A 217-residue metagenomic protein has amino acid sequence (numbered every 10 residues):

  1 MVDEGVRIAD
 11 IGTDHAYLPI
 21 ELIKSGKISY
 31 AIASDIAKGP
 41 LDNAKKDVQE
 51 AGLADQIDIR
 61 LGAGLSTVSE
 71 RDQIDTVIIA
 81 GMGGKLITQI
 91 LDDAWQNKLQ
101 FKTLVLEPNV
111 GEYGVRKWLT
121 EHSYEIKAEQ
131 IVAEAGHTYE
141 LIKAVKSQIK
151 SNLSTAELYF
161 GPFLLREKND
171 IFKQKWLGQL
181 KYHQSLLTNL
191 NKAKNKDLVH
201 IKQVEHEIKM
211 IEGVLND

Functional and structural regions predicted by a protein language model:
M1-G5, I20: S-adenosyl-L-methionine
G5-D14: Conserved class I S-adenosyl-L-methionine
H15-I28: Conserved SAM-binding loop of SAM-dependent methyltransferases across substrates and taxa, primarily the Class I
G26-K27, Q49-A54, Q96-L99: Short helix-capping segments at alpha-helix termini
S34-G39: Conserved SAM/SAH-binding beta-strand->alpha-helix loop
D42-D72: S-adenosyl-L-methionine
Q73-G81: Short SAM/SAH-binding signature in class I
K85-D217: Class I S-adenosyl-L-methionine
